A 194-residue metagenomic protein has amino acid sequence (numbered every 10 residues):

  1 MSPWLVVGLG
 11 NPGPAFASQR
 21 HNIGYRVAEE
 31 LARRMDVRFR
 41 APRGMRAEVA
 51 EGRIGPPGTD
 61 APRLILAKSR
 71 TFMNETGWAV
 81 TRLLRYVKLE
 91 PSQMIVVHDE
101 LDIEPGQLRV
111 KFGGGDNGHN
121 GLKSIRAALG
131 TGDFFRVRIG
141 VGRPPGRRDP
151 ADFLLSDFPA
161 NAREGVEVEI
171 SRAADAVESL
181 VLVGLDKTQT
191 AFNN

Functional and structural regions predicted by a protein language model:
M1-G113, L122-V137, P144-D149, S156 (+2 more regions): Nucleotide and nucleotide-moiety/phosphate-recognizing core
N117-G118: Hydrophobic alpha-helical segments within soluble ligand-binding/sensing domains
